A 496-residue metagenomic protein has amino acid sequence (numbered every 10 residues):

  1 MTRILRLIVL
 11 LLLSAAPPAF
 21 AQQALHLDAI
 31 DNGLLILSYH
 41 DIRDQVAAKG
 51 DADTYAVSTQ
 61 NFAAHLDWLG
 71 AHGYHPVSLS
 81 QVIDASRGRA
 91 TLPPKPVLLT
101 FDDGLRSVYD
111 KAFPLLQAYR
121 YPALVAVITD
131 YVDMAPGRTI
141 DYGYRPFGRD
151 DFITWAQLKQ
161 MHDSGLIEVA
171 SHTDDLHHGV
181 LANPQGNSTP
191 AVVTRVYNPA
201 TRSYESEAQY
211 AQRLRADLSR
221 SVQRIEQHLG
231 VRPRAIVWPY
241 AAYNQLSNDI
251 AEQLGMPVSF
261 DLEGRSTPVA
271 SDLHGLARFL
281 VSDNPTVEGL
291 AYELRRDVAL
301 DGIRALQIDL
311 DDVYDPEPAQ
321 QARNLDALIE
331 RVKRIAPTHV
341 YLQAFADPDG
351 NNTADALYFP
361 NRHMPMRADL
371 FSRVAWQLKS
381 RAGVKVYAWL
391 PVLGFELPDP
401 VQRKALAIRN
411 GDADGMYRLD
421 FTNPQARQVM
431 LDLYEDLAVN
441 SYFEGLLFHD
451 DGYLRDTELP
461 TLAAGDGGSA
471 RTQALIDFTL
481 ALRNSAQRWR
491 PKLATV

Functional and structural regions predicted by a protein language model:
L37-Q45, K95-V97, Q117-A242, L276: Metal-dependent polysaccharide deacetylase catalytic core of the NodB/CE4 family, i.e., the active-site-bearing domain
D51-A56, K95-L105, Y142-G148, E207-A211 (+6 more regions): The substrate-binding groove and active-site-proximal loops of carbohydrate-active enzymes, especially glycoside
V57-V77, R323-G350, V439-L446: Catalytic domains of carbohydrate-active enzymes, especially glycoside hydrolases
L92-P94, D102, S107-Q117, L328-I329 (+2 more regions): Aromatic-lined substrate-binding rim segments of carbohydrate-active enzymes
P114-R120, D151-A170, R295-L300, E330-R334 (+1 more regions): Acidic (Asp/Glu)-rich catalytic clusters
T139-P146, D301-Q321, W376, K385-S441: Active-site-adjacent "subsite" loops/lids of carbohydrate-active enzymes
L176, N183-Y210, P316, R331 (+1 more regions): Polysaccharide-binding and catalytic clefts of secreted carbohydrate-active enzymes
T194-E207, H228-R232, A242-T286: His/Asp/Glu-enriched short active-site or ligand-binding loop at hydrolase and phosphoryl-transfer sites
